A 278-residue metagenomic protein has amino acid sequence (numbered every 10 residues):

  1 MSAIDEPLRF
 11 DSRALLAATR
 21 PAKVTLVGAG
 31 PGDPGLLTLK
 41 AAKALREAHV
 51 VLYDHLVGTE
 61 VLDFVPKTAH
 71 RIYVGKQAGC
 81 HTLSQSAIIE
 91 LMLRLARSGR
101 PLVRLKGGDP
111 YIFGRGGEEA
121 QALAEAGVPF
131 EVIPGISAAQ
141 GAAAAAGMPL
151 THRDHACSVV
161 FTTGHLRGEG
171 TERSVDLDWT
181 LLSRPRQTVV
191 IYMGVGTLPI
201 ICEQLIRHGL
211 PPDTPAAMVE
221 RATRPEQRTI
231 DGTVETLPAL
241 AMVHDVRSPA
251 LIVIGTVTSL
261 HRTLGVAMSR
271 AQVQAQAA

Functional and structural regions predicted by a protein language model:
M1-P34, L39-I136, G141, P238: Class I S-adenosyl-L-methionine
S2-L16, R20-V24, R97-L102, S158 (+1 more regions): A contiguous loop/helix-start segment that scaffolds small-molecule binding in enzyme catalytic cores
K40-K43, V65-T68, S86-I88, G117-Q121 (+5 more regions): Short, glycine/charged-enriched secondary-structure capping and boundary segments
A41-L45, Q121, G127, Q140 (+6 more regions): Alpha-helix termini
V57, D63, R71-A78, A87-L91 (+6 more regions): Alpha-helix boundary/capping detector
L62-D63, T82, F113, G141-A142 (+5 more regions): Short secondary-structure boundary/hinge segments and terminal tails
A69-K76, G127-E131, L150-V160, G209-M218: Short hydrophobic/aromatic-enriched beta-strand-loop microsegments
D109-P185, R228-D231: Class I SAM-dependent methyltransferase SAM-binding "motif I" and its flanking Rossmann-like core
